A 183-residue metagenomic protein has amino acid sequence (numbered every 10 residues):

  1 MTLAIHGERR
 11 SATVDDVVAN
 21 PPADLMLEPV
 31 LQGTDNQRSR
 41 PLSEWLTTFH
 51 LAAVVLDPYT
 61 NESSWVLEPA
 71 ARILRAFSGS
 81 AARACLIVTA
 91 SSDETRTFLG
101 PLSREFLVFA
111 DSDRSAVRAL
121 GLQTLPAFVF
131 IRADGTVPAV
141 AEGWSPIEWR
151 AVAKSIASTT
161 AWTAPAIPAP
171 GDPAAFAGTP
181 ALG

Functional and structural regions predicted by a protein language model:
M1-L51, W65, R72-I87, R96-L102 (+3 more regions): Non-globular targeting/processing and membrane-anchoring segments
Q32, L107-S112: Short acidic-hydrophobic, aromatic-tinged amphipathic segments that line or gate anion-handling sites
V55-P69: Conserved redox-active cysteine motifs that mediate thiol-disulfide chemistry, especially di-cysteine Cys-X(1-2)-Cys
L56, C85-V88, A110: Active-site-adjacent beta-strand anchor residues
V88-D93, R114: Short beta-alpha junction loops
L107, P138-A141: Structural signal for short hydrophobic segments within the conserved structured cores of catalytic domains across
S112-R118: Short, basic/aromatic recognition patches
